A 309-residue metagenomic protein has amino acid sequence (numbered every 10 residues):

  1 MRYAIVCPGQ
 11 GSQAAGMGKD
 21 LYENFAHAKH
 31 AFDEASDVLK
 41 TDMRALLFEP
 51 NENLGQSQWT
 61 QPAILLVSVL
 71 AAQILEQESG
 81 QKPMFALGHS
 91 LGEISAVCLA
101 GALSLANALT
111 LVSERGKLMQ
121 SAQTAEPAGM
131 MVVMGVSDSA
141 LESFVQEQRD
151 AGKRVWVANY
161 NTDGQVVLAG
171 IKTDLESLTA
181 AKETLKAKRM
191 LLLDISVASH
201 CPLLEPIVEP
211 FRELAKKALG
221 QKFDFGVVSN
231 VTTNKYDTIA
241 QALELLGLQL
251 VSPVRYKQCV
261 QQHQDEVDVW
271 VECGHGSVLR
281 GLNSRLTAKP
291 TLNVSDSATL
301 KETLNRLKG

Functional and structural regions predicted by a protein language model:
M1-S79, L219-G309: Acyltransferase/transacylase module recognition
A4, A86-G88, A108, V157 (+1 more regions): Short glycine-aspartate micro-motif
G9, A86-S95, H200, G274: Catalytic nucleophile loop
Q10-S12, G101-L250: Alpha/beta catalytic cores of group-transfer enzymes, especially the acyltransferase/condensing modules of polyketide
N24, T41-R44, F48, L65-L91 (+5 more regions): Nucleotide and nucleotide-moiety/phosphate-recognizing core
L47-L54, S95, R189-L193: A short small-residue
L66, G88, A169-G170, E272: Short beta-strand scaffold positions
